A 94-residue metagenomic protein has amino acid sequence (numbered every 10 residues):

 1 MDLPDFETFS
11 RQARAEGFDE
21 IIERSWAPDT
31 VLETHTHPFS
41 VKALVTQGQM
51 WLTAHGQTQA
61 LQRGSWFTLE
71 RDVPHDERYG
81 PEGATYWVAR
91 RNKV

Functional and structural regions predicted by a protein language model:
P4-F9: Cyclic nucleotide-binding regulatory module and flanking cytosolic helices
E20-H37, R71-D72: Conserved short histidine dyad/triad with adjacent acidic residue
P28-D29, Q47-M50, N92-V94: Short, charged/polar surface micro-motifs in flexible loops or helix N-caps
T36-L52: Short, conserved beta-strand element in jelly-roll/cupin
H55-D72: Short acidic-glycine-tyrosine-enriched beta hairpin
R71-V94: Ligand-binding loop in jelly-roll beta-barrel domains
